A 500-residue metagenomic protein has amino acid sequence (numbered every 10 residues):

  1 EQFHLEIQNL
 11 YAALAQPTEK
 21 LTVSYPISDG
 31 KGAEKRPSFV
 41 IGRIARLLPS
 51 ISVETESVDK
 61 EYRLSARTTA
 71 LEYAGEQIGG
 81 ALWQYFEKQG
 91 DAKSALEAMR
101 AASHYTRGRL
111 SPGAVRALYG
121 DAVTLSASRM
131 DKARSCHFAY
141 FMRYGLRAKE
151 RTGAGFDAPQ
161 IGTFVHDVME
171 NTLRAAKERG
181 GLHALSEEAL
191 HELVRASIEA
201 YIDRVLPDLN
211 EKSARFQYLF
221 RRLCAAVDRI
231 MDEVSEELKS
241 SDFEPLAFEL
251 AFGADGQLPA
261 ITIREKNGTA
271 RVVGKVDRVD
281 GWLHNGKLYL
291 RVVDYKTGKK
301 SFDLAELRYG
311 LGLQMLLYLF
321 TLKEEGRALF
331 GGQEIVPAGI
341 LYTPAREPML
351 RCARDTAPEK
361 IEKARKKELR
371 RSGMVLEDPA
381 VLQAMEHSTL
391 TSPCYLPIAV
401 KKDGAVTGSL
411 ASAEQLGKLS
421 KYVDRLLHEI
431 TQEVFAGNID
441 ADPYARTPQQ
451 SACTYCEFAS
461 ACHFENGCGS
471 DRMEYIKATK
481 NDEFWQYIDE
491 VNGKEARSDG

Functional and structural regions predicted by a protein language model:
E1-Q16, D303-L304: Conserved helicase C-terminal RecA-like lobe
L5, S28-G500: Structural signature of nuclease core domains in nucleic-acid processing machines
P17-L21, I335-A338: Short glycine-/polar-rich loops that comprise or flank the Walker A/P-loop and associated switch/sensor motifs
T22-P26: Acidic beta-strand-to-loop metal/phosphate-binding motif
